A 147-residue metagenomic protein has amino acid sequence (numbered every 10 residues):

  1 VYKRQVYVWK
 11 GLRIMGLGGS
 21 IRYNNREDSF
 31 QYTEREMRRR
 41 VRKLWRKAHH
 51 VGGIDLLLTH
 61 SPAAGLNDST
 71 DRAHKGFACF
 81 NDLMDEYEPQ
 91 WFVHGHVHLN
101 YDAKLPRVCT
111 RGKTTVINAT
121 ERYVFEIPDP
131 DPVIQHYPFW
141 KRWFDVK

Functional and structural regions predicted by a protein language model:
V1-Y2: Short, small-residue-biased leader/transition segments that mark boundaries at the very start of proteins
V6, S20-I21, P62-A64, H96-N100 (+1 more regions): Catalytic metal-binding/acid-base residues of hydrolase active sites
V8-K10, N81-Y87, W91, H98-K147: Binuclear metal-dependent phosphoesterase catalytic core
K10-G53, A73-N81, Q135-R142: Binuclear metal-dependent hydrolase catalytic cores centered on His/Asp/Glu-rich metal-binding motifs
G16, L56-H60, V93: Structural motif
G19, N25-S29, S61-P62, L66-A73 (+2 more regions): A short secondary-structure junction signal
F30-E34, L66-S69, Q90-G95, L99-Y101: Short linear motifs at secondary-structure transitions and domain/linker junctions
G52-E88: Active-site-proximal segments of metal-dependent phosphoesterases and phosphodiesterases across multiple
